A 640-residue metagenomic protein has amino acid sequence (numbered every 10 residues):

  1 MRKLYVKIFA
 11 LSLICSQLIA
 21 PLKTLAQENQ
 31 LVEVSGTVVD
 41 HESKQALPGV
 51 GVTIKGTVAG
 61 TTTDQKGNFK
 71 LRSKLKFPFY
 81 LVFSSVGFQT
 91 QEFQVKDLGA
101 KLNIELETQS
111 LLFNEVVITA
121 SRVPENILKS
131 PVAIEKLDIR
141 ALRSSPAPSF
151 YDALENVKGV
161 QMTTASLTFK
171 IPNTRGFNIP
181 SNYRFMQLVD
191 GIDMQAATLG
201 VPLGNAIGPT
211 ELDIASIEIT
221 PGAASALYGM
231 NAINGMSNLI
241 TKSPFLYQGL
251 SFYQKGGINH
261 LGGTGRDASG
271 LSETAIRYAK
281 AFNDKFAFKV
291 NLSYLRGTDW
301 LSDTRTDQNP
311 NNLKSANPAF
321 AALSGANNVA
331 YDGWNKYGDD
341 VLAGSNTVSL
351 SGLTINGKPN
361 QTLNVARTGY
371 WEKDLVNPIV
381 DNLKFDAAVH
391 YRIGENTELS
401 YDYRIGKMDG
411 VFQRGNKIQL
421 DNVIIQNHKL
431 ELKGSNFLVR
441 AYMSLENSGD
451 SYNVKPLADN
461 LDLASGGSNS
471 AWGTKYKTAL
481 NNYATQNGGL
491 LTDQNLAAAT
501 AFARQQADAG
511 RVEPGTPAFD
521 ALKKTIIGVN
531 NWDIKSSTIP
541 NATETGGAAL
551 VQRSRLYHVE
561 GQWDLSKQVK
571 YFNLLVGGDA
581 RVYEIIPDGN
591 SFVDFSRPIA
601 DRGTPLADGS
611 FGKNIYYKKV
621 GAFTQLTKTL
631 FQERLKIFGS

Functional and structural regions predicted by a protein language model:
L31, S35-K55, Y80-F88, K96-R143 (+1 more regions): Short, acidic, small-residue-rich periplasmic hinge/interaction motif at the N-terminus of Gram-negative outer-membrane
V58-N68: Short, acidic Ser/Thr/Gly-rich low-complexity loop/linker segments typical of extracellular and cell-surface proteins
K70-R72, I192-A223, I276: Short acidic/polar hinge/loop motifs at secondary-structure boundaries that mediate gating or recognition
R72, I134, Y151-A196, A215-S216: Extracytoplasmic beta-strand/coil segments of soluble accessory domains associated with Gram-negative outer-membrane
Y183-F185, L246-L250, D284-F288, E395-L399 (+5 more regions): Outer-envelope beta-barrel architecture signal
L212-A215, P221, A226-P310, D381-L383: Outer-membrane beta-barrel translocator/receptor signature
L250-I258, V290-R296, Y401-I405, V439-L445 (+2 more regions): Transmembrane beta-barrel strands of outer-membrane/channel proteins
K429-S640: Face-selective signature of the C-terminal outer-membrane beta-barrel domain
